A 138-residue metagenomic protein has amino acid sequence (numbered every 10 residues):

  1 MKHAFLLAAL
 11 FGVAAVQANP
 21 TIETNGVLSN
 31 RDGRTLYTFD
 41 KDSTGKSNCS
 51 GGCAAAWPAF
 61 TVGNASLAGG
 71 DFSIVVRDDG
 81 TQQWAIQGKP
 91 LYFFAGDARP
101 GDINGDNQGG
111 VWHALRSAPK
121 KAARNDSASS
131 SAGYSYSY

Functional and structural regions predicted by a protein language model:
M1-A4: Positively charged n-region of N-terminal signal peptides that target proteins for export
L7-A8, K121: Intrinsically disordered, low-complexity segments enriched in polar/charged small residues
A8-Q17: Hydrophobic h-region of N-terminal signal peptides that target proteins for export in Gram-negative bacteria
Q17-Y138: Compact beta-sheet-dominated domain cores in extracellular/mature segments
